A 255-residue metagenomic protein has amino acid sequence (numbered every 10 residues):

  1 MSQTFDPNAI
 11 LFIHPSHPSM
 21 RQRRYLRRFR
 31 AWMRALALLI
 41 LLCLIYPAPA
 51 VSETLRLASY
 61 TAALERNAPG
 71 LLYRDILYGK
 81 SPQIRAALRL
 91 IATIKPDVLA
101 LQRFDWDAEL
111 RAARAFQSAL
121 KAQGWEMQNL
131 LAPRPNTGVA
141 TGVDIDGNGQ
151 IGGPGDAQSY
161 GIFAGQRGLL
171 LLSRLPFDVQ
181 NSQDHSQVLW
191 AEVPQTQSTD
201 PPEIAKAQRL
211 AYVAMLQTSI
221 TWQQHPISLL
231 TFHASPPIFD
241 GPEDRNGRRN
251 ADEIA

Functional and structural regions predicted by a protein language model:
M1-A31: N-terminal secretory signal peptides that target proteins for export/translocation
F12, A50-L169, K206-A207, H225-I227 (+2 more regions): N-terminal, active-site-proximal structural segment of metallo-dependent hydrolase catalytic domains
A35-Y46: Bacterial N-terminal signal peptides
E53-L57, R174-V179, L210-H233: Beta-strand-turn-beta hairpins that frame and shape the catalytic cleft of phosphate-ester-processing enzymes
T61-A62, R103-F104, L175, A234 (+1 more regions): Active-site metal-binding loops of divalent metal-dependent hydrolases
P154-A205, Y212-M215: A substrate-binding/cap region within the structured catalytic cores of diverse enzymes
S182-D184, L230, D240-E243: A short secondary-structure junction signal
A234-I254: Active-site-proximal segments of metal-dependent phosphoesterases and phosphodiesterases across multiple
